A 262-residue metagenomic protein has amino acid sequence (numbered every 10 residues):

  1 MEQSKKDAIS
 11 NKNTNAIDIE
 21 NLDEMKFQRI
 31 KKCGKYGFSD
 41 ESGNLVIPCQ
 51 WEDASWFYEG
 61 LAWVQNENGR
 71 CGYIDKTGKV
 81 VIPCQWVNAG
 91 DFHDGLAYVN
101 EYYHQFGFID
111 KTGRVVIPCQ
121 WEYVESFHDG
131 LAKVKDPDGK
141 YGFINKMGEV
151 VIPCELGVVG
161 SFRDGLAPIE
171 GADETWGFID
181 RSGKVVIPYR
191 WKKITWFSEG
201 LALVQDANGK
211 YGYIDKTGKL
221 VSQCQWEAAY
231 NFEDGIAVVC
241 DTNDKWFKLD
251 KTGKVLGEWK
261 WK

Functional and structural regions predicted by a protein language model:
E2-K262: Residue-level detector of conserved, function-critical positions
